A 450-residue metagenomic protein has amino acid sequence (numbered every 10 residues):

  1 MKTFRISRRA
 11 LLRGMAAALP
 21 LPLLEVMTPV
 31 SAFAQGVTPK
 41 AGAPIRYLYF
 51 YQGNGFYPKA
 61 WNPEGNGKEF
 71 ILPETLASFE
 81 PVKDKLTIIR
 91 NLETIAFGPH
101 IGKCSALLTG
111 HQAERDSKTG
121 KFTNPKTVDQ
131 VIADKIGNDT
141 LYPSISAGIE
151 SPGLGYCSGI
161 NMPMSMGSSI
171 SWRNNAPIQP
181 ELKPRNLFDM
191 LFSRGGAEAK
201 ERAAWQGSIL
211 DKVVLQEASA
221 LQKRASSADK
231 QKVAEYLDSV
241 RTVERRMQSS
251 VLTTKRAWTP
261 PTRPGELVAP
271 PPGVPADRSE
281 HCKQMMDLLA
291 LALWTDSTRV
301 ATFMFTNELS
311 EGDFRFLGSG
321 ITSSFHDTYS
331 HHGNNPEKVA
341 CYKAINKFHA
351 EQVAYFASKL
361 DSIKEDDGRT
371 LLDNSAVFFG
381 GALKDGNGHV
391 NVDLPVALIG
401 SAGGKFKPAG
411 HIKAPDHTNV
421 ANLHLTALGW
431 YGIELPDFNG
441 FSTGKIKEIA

Functional and structural regions predicted by a protein language model:
M1-A450: Ligand-binding pockets and gating/stacking loops
